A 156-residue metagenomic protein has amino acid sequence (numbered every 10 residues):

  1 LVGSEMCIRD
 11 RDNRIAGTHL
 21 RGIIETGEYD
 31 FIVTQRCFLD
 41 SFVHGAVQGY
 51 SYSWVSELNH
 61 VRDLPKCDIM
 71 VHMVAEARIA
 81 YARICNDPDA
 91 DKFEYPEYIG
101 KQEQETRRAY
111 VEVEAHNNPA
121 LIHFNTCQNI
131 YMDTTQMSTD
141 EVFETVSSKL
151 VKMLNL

Functional and structural regions predicted by a protein language model:
L1-I8: Short, small-residue-biased leader/transition segments that mark boundaries at the very start of proteins
I15-T26: Conserved alpha-helical scaffold flanking the Walker A/P-loop in AAA+ ATPase domains
G17, L39-D40, A77-I79, S138: Glycine-rich nucleotide phosphate-binding loop and flanking beta-alpha elements of Rossmann-like dinucleotide-binding
G27-I32: Loop/turn-to-beta-strand initiation segments
R36: Walker B catalytic acidic pair
S41-E114: A glycine- and Lys/Arg-enriched "phosphate-lid" helix/loop adjacent to the NTP-binding pocket of small-molecule kinases
Y81-L156: NTP-dependent small-molecule kinase module
